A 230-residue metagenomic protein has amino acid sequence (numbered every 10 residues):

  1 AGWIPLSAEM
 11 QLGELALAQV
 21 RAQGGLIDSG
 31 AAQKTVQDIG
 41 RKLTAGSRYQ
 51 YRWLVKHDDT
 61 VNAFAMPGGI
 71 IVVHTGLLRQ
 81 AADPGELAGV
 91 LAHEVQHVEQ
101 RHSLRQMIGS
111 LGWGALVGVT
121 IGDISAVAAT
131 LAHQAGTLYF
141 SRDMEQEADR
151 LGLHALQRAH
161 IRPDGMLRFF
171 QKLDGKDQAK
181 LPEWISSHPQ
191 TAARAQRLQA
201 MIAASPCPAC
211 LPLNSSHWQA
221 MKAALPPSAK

Functional and structural regions predicted by a protein language model:
A1-K230: A Zn2+-metalloprotease active-site environment signal
